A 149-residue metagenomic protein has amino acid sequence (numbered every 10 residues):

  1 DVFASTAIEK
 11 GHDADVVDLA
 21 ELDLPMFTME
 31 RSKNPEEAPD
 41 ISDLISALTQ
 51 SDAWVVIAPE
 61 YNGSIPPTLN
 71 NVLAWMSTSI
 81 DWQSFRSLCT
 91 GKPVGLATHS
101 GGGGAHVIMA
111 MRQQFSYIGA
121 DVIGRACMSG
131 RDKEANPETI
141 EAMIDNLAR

Functional and structural regions predicted by a protein language model:
D1-H12: N-terminal beta1-alpha1 ligand-phosphate binding loop
V2, D43, N71, A110 (+1 more regions): Alpha-helical elements of Rossmann-like donor-binding domains used by nucleotide-donor carbohydrate transfer enzymes
A4, D121-R149: Glycine-rich phosphate/pyrophosphate-binding loop and the adjoining helix
G11-L19, D23-M26, D121-G130: Short beta-strand elements in bilobed, periplasmic/extracellular small-molecule ligand-binding domains
L19-E36, N136: N-terminal beta-loop-helix "entrance" segment that forms/cooperates in small-molecule cofactor or anionic ligand
L24-M26, I65, G104, D132: Generic structural signal for helix capping and beta-alpha/helix-loop junctions
E36-I118: Helix-loop-strand module that forms the ligand-binding subsite of alpha/beta enzymes
